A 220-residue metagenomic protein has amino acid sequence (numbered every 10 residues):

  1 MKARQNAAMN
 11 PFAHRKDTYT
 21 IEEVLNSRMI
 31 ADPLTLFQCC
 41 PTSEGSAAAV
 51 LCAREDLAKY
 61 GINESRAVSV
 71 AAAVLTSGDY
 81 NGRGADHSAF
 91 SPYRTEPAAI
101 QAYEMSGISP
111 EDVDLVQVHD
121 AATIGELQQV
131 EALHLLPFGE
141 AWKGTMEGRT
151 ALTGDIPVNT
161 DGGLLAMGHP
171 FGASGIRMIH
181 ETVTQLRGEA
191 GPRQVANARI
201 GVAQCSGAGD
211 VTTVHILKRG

Functional and structural regions predicted by a protein language model:
M1-S88, E104, D112, L127-K143 (+2 more regions): Acyl-thioester C-C bond-transforming condensing/cleaving domain
A85-I124: Long, well-ordered mid-to-C-terminal structural blocks that present hydrophobic/aromatic surfaces
